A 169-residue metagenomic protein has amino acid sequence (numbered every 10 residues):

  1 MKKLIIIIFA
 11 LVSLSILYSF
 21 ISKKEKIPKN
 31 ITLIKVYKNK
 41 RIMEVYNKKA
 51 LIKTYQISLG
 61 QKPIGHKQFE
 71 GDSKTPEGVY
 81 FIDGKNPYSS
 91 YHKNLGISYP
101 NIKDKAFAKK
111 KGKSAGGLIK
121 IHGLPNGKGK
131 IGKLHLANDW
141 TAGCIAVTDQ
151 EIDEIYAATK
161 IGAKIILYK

Functional and structural regions predicted by a protein language model:
K2-K3, V12-K26: Bacterial Sec-dependent signal peptides at the C-terminal "C-region" and cleavage site
S22-T32, L59-D83, I102-F107, D149-Q150: N-terminal post-signal-peptidase region of extra-cytosolic proteins
E25-P63: A structural motif detector for short, solvent-exposed N-terminal "entry" segments of globular domains
I31, I52, E77, S90-H92 (+1 more regions): Sequence-level motif detector for i,i+2 pairs with an aromatic at +2
L33, T54-Q56, V79, L118 (+1 more regions): Well-ordered beta-strand positions in beta-sheet-rich domains
E44-Y46, K53-T54, I64-K67, S90-H92 (+1 more regions): Short, solvent-exposed loop/turn elements at domain surfaces
G84-K169: Exported/periplasmic cell-wall-interacting domains
